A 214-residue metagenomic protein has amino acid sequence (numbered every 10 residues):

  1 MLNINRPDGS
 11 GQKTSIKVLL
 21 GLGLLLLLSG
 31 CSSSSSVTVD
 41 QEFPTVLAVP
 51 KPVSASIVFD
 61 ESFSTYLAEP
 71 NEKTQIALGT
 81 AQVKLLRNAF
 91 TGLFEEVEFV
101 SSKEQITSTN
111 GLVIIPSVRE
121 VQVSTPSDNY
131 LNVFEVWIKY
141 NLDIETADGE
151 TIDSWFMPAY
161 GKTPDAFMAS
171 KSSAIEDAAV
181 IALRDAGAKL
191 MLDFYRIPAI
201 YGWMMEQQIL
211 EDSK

Functional and structural regions predicted by a protein language model:
M1-C31: Sec-dependent bacterial lipoprotein signal peptides
M1-N3, F63-T65, Q122-S124: Short regulatory "switch" loops immediately downstream of catalytic or recognition motifs within protein catalytic
G30-N88, R196-K214: A structural "domain/chain start" motif
S32-D40, S102-S154, T163-A166: Surface-exposed short loop/turn segments
A55-I57, V97, I114, L142-I144 (+1 more regions): Hydrophobic beta-strand residues in large extracellular and virion-surface proteins
E72-L78, D148-Y195: Short secondary-structure boundary motifs at beta->alpha junctions and helix caps
A81, L85, E135-K139, I181: A general alpha-helical scaffold signature found inside nucleotide-binding enzyme cores
F90-T91, E95, F99, G187-Y195 (+1 more regions): Sec-exported extracytoplasmic/periplasmic mature domains
